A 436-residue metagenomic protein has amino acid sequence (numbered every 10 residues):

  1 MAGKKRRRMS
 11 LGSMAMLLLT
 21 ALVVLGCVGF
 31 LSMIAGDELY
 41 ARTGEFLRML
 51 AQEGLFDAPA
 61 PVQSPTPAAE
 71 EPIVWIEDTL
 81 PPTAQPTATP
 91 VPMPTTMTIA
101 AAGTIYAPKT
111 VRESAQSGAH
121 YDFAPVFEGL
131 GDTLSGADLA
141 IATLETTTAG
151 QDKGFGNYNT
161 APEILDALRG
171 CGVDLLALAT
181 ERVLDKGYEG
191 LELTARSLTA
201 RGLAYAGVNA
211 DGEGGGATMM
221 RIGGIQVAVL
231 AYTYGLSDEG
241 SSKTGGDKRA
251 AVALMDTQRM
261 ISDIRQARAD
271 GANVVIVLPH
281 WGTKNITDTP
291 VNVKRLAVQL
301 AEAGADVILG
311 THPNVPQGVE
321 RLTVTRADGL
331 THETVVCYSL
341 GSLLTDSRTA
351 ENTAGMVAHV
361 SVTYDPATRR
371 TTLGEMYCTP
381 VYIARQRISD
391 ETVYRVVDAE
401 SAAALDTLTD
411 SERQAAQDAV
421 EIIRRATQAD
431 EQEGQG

Functional and structural regions predicted by a protein language model:
A2-K4, M14-G436: Acidic, metal/ion-coordinating pockets
M9-G12: Membrane-interface helix-boundary signature
